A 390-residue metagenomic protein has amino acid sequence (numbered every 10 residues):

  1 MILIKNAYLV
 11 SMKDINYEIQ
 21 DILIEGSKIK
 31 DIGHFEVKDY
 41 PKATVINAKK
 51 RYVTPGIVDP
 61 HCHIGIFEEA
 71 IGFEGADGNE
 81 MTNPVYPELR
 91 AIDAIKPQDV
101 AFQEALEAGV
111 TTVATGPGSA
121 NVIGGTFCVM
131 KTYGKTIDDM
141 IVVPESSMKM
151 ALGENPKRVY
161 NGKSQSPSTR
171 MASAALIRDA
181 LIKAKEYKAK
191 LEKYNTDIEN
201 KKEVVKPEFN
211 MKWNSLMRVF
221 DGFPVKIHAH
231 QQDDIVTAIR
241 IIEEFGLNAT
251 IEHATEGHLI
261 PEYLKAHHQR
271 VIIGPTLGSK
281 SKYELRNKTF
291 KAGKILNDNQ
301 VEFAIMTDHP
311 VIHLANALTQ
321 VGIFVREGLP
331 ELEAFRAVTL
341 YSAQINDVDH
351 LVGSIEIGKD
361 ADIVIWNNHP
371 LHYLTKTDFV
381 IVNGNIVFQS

Functional and structural regions predicted by a protein language model:
M1-Y40, R51-V53, H369: N-terminal metal-binding scaffold of metallo-dependent hydrolase/deaminase domains
I2-I4, D39-I92, E107: Replace "His-x-His-based motif
N6-S11, Q344, E356-S390: C-terminal cap of metal-dependent C-N hydrolases
A7, I22, S27, K50 (+10 more regions): Divalent metal-coordination and catalytic microenvironments
V58-P60, V113, M148, V225-I227 (+3 more regions): Hydrophobic faces of well-ordered beta-strands that scaffold small-molecule active sites in alpha/beta enzyme cores
E69-A70, A76-T82, Y86-E88, P224 (+4 more regions): His/Asp/Glu-enriched, well-ordered alpha-helical/loop segment that forms or immediately abuts the divalent-metal
A91, K193-T289, Q344-N346, N367 (+2 more regions): Active-site core of metal-dependent hydrolases
A108-A249: Polyanionic/metal-chelating signatures
